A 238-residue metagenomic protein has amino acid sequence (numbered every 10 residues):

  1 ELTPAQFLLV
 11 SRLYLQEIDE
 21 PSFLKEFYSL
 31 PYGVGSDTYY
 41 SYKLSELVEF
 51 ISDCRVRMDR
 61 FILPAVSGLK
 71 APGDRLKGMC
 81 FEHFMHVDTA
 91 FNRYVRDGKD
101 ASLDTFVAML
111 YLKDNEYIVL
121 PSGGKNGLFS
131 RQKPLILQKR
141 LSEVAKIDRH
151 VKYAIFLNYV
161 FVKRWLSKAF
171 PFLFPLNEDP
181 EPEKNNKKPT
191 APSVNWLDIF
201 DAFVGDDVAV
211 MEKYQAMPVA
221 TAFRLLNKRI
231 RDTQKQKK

Functional and structural regions predicted by a protein language model:
E1-K238: An amphipathic, hydrophobic-aromatic interaction surface with interspersed Lys/Arg that forms lipid/phosphate-bearing
